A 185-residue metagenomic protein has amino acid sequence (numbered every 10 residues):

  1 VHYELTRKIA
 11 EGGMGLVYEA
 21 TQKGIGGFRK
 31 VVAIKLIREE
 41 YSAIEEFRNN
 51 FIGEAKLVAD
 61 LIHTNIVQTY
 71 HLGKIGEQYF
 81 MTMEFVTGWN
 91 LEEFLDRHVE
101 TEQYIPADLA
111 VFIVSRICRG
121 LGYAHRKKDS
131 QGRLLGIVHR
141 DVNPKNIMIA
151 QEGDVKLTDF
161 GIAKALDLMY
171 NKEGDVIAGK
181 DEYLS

Functional and structural regions predicted by a protein language model:
L16: Conserved N-lobe ATP-binding subsite of Hanks-type protein kinase domains, especially the beta3 VAIK lysine
R38-D60: AlphaC helix of the eukaryotic protein kinase fold
L72: Activation-segment/catalytic-loop signature of the eukaryotic protein kinase fold
G76-N90, F94: Conserved short submotifs of the Hanks-type protein kinase catalytic core that shape the nucleotide-binding pocket
L91-I105: AlphaC helix of the protein kinase catalytic domain
I113-V114: Activation segment signature within eukaryotic-like protein kinase domains
R119-I137: Protein kinase catalytic-loop region centered on the HRD/HxD motif
